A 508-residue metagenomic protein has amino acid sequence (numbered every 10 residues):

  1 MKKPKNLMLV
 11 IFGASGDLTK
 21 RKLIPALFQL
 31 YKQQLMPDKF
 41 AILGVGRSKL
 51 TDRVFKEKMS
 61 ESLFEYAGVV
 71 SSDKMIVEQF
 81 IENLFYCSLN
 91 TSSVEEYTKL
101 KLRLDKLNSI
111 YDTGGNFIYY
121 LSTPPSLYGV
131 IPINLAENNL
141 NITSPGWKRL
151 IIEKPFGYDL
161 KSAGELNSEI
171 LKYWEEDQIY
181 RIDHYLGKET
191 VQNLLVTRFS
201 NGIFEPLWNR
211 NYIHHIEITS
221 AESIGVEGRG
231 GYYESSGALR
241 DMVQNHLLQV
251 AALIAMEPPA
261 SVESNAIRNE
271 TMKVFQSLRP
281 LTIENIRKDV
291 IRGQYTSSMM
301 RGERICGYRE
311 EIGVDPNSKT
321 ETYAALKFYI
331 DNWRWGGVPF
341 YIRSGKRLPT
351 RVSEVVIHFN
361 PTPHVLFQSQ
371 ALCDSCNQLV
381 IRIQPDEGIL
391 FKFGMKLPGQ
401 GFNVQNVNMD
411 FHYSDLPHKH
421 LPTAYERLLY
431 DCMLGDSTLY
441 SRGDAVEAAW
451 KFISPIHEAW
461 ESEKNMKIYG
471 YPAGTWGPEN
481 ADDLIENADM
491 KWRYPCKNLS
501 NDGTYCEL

Functional and structural regions predicted by a protein language model:
M1-I152, F156-L508: Secretory/organelle targeting and membrane-embedding segments
